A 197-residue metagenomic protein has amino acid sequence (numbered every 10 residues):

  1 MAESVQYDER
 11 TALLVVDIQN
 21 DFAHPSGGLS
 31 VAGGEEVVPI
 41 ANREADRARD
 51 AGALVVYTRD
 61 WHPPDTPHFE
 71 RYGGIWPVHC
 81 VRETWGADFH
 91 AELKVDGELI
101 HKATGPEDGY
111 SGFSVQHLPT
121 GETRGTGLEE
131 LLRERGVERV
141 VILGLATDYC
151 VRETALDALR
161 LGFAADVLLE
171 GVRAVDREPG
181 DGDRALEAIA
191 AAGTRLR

Functional and structural regions predicted by a protein language model:
M1-P106, E134, E138, F163-D166 (+1 more regions): Active-site acidic carboxylates
D17, W61, L145-D148, G171: Residue-level signal for short, function-critical loop segments
L29, T147-C150, R173-A174: Glycine-/small-residue-rich active-site loops that bind phosphorylated ligands and cofactors
A41, G125, V151: Aromatic/hydrophobic pocket-lining residues that form the small-molecule binding cavity in soluble enzyme cores
V78-E83, H117-G121, G144: Short, surface-exposed loop/turn motifs that are enriched in glycine and acidic residues and include a nearby proline
K94-L132: Histidine/lysine/aspartate-rich catalytic loop segments that bind and position anionic ligands
V137-E153, L169: Glycine-rich anion-binding loop/nest that anchors nucleotide
V151-L161: Short Gly/Thr/Asp-enriched flexible loops that form oxyanion-binding sites at enzyme active sites
